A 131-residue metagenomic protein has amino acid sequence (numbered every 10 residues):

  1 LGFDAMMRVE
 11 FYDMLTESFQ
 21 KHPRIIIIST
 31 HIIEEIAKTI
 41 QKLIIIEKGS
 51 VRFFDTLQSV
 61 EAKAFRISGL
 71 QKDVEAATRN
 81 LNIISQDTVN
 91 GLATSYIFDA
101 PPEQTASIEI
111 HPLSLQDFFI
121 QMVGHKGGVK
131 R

Functional and structural regions predicted by a protein language model:
L1-F3: ABC ATPase nucleotide-binding domain "signature" loop
A5-M7: Helix N-cap at the start of a conserved alpha-helix in ABC-type nucleotide-binding domains
D13-Y96: ABC transporter nucleotide-binding domain
S85, V89-R131: C-terminal coupling/interaction segments
